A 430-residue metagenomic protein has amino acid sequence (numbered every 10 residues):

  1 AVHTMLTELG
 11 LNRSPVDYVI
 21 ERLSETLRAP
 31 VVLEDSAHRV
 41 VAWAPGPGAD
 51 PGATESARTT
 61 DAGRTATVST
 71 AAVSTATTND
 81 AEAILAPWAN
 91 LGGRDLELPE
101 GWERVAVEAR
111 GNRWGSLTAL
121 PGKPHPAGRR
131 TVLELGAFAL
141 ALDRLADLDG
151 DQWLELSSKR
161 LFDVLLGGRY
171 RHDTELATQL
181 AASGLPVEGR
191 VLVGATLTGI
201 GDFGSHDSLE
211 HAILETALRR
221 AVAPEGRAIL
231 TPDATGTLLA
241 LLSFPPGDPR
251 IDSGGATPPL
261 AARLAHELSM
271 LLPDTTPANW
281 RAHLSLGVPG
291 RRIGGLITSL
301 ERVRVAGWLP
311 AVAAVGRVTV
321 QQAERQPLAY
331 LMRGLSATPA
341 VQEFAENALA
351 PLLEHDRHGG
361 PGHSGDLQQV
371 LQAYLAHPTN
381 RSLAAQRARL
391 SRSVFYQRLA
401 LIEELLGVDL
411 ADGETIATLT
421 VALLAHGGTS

Functional and structural regions predicted by a protein language model:
A1-D163, E188, E225-G226, E267-M270 (+3 more regions): Alpha-helical/coil-rich non-catalytic "connector" segments in signaling and regulatory proteins
Q152-S430: Cytosolic nucleotide-utilizing catalytic cores of signal-transduction proteins
